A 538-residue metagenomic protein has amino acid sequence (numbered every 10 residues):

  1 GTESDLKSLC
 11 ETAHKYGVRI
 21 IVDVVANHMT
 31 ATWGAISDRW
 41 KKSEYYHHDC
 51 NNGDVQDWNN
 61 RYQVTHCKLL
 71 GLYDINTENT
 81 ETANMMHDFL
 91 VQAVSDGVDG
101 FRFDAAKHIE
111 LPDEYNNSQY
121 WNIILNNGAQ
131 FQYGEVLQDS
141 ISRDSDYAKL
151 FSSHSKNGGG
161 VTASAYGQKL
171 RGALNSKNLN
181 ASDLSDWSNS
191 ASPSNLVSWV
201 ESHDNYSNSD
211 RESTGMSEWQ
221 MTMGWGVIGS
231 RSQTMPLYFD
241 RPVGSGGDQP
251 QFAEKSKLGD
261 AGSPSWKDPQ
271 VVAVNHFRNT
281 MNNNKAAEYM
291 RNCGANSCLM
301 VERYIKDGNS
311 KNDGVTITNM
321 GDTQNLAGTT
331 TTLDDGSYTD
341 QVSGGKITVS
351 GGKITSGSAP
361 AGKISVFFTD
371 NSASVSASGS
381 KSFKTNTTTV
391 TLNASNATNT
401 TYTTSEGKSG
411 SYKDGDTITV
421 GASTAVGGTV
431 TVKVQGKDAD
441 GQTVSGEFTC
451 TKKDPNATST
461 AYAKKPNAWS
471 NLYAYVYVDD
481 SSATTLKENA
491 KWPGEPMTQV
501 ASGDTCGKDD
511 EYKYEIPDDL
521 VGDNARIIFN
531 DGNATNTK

Functional and structural regions predicted by a protein language model:
G1-E3, V18: Aromatic-lined carbohydrate-binding/catalytic grooves of carbohydrate-active enzymes
C10-V22, S37-W40, H87-S372, S459: Active-site-proximal helices and loops of the catalytic beta/alpha 8
N27-N60: Aromatic- and acidic-residue-enriched segments that line the glycan-binding/catalytic groove of carbohydrate-active
S232, G321-T323, T331-G336, N393-T400 (+2 more regions): Short proline/glycine-enriched turn/loop motifs at strand-loop junctions of beta-rich domains
A327-T329, G352-S358, D416-S423, K508-D519: Exposed aromatic-hydrophobic patches
S365, G428-V432, D523-I527: Exposed beta-strand face motif in extracellular beta-rich ectodomains
S372-P455: Low-complexity, disordered linker/stalk regions enriched in Pro/Thr/Ser/Gly
G410-Y412, P466-V521, G532-T537: Aromatic-rich carbohydrate-binding modules that target alpha-glucans
